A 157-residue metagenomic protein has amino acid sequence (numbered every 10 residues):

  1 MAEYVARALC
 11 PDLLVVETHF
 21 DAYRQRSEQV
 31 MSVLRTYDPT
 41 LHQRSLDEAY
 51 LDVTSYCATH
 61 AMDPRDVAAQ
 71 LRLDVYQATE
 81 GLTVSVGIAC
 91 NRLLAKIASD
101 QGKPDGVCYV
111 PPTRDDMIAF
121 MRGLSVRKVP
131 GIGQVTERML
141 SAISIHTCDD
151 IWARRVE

Functional and structural regions predicted by a protein language model:
M1-E157: Gly/Gly-Pro- and Ser/Thr-rich, intrinsically disordered tail segments characteristic of DNA damage-repair and tolerance
